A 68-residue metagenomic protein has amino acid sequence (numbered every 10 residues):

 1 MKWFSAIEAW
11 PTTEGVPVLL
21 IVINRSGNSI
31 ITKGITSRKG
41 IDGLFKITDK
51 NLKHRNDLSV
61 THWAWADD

Functional and structural regions predicted by a protein language model:
M1-V18: Surface-exposed ligand/attachment interfaces on beta-rich extracellular proteins
T13-D67: Short interaction-hotspot residues at assembly and binding interfaces
